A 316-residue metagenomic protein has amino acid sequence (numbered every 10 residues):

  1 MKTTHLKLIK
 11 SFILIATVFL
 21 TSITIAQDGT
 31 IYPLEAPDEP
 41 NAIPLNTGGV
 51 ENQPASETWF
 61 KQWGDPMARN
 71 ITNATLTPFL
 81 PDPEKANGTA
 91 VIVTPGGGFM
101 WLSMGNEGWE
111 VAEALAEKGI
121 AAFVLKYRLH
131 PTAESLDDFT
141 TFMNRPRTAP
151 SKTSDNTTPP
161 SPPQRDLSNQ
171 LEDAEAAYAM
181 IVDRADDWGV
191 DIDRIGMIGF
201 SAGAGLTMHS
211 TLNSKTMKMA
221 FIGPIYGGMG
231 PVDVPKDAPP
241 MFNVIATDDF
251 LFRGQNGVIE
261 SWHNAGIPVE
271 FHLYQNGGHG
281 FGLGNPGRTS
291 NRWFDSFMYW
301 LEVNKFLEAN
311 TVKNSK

Functional and structural regions predicted by a protein language model:
D28-K85: N-terminal cap/lid segment of alpha/beta-hydrolase-fold proteins
N87-G96: Short beta-strand element of the alpha/beta-hydrolase
G105-V124, E260: Short amphipathic alpha-helix adjacent to the substrate-entry channel of hydrolases
D138-D186, W293-S296: Alpha/beta-hydrolase active-site loop
R165-A238: Primarily recognizes the serine-hydrolase "nucleophile elbow" in alpha/beta-hydrolase and SGNH/GDSL folds
F242-I245: Short beta-strand/loop motif that positions the catalytic acidic residue of the alpha/beta-hydrolase fold
T247-R253: Acidic catalytic loop of the alpha/beta-hydrolase fold
P268-K316: C-terminal catalytic histidine-bearing segment of alpha/beta-hydrolase fold enzymes
